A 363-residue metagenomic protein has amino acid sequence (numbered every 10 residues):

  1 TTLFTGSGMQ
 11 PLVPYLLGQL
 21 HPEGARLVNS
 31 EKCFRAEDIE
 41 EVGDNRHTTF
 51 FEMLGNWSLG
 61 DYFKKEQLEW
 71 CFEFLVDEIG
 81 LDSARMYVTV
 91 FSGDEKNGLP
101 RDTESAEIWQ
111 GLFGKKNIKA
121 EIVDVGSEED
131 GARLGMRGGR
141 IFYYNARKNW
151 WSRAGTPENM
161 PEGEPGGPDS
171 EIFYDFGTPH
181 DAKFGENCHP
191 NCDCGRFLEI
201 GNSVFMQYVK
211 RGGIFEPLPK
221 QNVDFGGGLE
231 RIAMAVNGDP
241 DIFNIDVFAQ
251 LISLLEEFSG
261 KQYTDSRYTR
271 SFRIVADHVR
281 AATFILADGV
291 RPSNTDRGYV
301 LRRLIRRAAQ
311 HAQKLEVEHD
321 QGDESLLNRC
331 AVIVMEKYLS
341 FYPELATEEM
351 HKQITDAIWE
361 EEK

Functional and structural regions predicted by a protein language model:
T1-T347, I354, E361-E362: Structured aminoacyl-transfer and RNA-binding surfaces used for tRNA recognition/handling in the translation apparatus
